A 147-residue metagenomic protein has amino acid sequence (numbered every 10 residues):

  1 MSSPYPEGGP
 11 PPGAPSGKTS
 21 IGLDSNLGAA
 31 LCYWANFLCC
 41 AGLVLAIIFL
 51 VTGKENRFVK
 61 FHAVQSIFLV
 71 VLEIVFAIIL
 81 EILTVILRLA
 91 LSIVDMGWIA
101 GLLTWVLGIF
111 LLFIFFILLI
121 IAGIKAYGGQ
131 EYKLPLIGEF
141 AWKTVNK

Functional and structural regions predicted by a protein language model:
S2-L72, I124-K147: Membrane-interface extramembranous regions at the lipid-water interface
G28-I47, S66-A122: Hydrophobic alpha-helical transmembrane segments in multi-pass membrane proteins
